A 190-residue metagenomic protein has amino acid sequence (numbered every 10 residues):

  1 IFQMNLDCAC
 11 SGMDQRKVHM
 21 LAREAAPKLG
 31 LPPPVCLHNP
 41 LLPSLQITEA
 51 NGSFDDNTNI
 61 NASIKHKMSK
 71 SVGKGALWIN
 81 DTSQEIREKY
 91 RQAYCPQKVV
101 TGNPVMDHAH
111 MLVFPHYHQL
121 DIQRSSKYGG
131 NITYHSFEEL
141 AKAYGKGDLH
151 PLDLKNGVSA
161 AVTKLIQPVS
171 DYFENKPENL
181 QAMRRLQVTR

Functional and structural regions predicted by a protein language model:
I1-Q15: Conserved alpha/beta enzyme-core scaffolds, especially Rossmann-like or related mixed alpha/beta domains that build
R16-R190: Conserved nucleotide- and phosphate/pyrophosphate-binding catalytic cores in adenylate/nucleotidyl-handling enzymes
